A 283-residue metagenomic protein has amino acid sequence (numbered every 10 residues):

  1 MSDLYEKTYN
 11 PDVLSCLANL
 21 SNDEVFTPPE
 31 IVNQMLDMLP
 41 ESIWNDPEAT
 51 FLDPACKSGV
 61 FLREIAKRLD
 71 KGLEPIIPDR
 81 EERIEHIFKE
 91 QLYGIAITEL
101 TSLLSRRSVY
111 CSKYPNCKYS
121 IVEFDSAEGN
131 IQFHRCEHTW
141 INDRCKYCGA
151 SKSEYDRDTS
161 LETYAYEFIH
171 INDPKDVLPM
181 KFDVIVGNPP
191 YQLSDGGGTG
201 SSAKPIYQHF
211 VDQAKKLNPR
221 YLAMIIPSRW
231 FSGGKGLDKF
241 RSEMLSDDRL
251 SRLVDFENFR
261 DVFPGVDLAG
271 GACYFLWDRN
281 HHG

Functional and structural regions predicted by a protein language model:
S2-V262, G271, D278-G283: SAM-dependent methyltransferase catalytic region
